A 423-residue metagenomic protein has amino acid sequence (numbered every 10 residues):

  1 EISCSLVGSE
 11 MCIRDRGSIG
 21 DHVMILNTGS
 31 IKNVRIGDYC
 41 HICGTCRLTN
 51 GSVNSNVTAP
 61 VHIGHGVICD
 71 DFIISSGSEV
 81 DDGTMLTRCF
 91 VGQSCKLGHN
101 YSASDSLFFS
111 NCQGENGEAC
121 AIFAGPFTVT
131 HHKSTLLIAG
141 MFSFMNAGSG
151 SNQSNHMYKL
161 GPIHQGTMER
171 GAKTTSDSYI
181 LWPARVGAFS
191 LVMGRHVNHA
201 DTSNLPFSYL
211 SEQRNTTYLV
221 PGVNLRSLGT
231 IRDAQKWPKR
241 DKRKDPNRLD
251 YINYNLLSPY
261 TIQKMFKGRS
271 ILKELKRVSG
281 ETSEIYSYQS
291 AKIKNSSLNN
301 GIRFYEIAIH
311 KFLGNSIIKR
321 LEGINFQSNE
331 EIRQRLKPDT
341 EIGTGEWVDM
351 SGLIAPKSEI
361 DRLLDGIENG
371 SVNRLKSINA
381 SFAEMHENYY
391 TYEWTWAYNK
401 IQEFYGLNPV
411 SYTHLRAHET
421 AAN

Functional and structural regions predicted by a protein language model:
I2-G8, I13, H414, A421-A422: Single conserved hydrophobic/aromatic residue that forms the stacking wall/gate of nucleotide- or nucleobase-binding
I13, C43-G44, V53-D71, S76-R88 (+2 more regions): Glycine-rich hexapeptide-repeat left-handed beta-helix
I25-L26, I42: Short, T/G/N/S-enriched strand-turn elements that build extracellular solenoid repeat scaffolds
R35: Active-site pocket-lining segments that scaffold enzyme catalytic pockets across diverse folds
T49: Carboxylate/His-rich catalytic cores and anion/metal-binding grooves
T217-R416, N423: Long, compositionally biased intrinsically disordered regions
